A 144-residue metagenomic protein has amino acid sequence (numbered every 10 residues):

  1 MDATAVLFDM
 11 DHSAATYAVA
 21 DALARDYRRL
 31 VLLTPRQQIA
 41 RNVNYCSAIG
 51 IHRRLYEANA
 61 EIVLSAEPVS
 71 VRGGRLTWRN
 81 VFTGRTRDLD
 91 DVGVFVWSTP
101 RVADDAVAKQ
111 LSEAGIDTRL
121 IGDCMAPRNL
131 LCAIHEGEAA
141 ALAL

Functional and structural regions predicted by a protein language model:
M1-N42, F82-V94, S98-L144: Rossmann-like dinucleotide/flavin-binding elements
A48-I51, G137-A139: Short, hinge-like loop/turn segments at secondary-structure boundaries
I51-A60: Helical element adjacent to the flavin cofactor pocket in flavoenzyme catalytic cores
A60-E61, L142: Generic secondary-structure signature for well-ordered alpha-helical cores
I62-L64, T118: Generic structural signal for residues in well-ordered beta-strands
L64-L76: A conserved short coil-to-beta-strand element within the FAD-binding core of flavoproteins
